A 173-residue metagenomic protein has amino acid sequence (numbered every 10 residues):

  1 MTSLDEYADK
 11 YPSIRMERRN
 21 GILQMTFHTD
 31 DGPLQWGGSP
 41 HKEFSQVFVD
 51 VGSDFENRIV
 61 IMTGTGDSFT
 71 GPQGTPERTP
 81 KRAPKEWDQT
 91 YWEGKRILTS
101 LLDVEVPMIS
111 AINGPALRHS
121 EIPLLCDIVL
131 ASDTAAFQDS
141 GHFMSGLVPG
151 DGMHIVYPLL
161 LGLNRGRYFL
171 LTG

Functional and structural regions predicted by a protein language model:
M1-T63: Conserved CoA-thioester-binding segment of acyl-CoA-metabolizing enzymes
N20, G64-G66, Q73, D133-A135 (+1 more regions): Short, small-residue-rich loop/turn micro-motifs
G32, E56, T63-S100, G146: Glycine- (often His-adjacent) and acidic-residue-rich active-site loop that binds/positions the CoA thioester
Q35, T70, R118: Residues that form or flank phosphate/diphosphate-binding pockets in enzymes that use nucleotide phosphates
V47-D50, E93-E105: Catalytic-core regions built around general acid/base machinery
S100-G173: Crotonase-fold acyl-CoA enzyme core
